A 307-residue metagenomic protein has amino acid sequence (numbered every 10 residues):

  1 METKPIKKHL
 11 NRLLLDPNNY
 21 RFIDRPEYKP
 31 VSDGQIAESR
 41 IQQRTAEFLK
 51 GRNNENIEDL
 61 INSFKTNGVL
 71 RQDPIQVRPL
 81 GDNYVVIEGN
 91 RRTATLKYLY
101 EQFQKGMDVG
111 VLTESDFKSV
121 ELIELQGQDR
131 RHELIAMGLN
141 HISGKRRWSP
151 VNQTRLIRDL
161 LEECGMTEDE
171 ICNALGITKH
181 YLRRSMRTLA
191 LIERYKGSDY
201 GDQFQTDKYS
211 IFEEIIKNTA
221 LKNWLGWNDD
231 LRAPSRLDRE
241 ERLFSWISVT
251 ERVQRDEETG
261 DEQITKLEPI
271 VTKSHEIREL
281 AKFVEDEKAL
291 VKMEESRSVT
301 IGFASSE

Functional and structural regions predicted by a protein language model:
M1-G110, K118-I123: Short, charged/polar connector segments at secondary-structure boundaries
E2-N11, L15, Y20-A37, E213 (+1 more regions): C-terminal tail/extension regions appended to the core domain(s) of diverse proteins
R91-D108, K118, E241-D261, E268 (+2 more regions): Short active-site loop/helix that positions an aromatic residue
K105-G106, L112-L122, T178-D256: Amphipathic alpha-helical "recognition" segments
G110-L191: Amphipathic, charge-rich alpha-helical segments that serve as recognition/docking helices
T265, P269-E307: Charged/polar low-complexity intrinsically disordered segments, enriched in acidic residues
